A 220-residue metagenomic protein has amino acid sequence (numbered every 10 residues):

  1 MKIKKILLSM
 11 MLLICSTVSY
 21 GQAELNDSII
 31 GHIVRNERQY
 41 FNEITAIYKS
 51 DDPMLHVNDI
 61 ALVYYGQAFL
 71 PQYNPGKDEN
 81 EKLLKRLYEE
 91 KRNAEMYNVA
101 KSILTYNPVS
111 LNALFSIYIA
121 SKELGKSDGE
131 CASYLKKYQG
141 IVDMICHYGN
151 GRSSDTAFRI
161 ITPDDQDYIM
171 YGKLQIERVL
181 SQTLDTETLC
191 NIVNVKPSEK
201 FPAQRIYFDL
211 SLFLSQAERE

Functional and structural regions predicted by a protein language model:
M1-L25: Bacterial Sec-dependent N-terminal signal peptides
Q22-N93, D155-E220: N-terminal alpha-helical interaction modules that lie
F41-E43, M96-Y97, E130-Y134: Solenoid-repeat scaffolds in large eukaryotic assemblies
R86, I103, A120-S121: Residue-level signature for tetratricopeptide repeat
S102-I103, K137: Canonical positions in the second alpha-helix
N107-P108, V142: Short coil turns that delineate tetratricopeptide repeat
L111-S116, S133, H147-N150: Alpha-solenoid helical repeat scaffolds
K122-M144: TPR/TPR-like (Sel1-like) alpha-helical repeat modules
